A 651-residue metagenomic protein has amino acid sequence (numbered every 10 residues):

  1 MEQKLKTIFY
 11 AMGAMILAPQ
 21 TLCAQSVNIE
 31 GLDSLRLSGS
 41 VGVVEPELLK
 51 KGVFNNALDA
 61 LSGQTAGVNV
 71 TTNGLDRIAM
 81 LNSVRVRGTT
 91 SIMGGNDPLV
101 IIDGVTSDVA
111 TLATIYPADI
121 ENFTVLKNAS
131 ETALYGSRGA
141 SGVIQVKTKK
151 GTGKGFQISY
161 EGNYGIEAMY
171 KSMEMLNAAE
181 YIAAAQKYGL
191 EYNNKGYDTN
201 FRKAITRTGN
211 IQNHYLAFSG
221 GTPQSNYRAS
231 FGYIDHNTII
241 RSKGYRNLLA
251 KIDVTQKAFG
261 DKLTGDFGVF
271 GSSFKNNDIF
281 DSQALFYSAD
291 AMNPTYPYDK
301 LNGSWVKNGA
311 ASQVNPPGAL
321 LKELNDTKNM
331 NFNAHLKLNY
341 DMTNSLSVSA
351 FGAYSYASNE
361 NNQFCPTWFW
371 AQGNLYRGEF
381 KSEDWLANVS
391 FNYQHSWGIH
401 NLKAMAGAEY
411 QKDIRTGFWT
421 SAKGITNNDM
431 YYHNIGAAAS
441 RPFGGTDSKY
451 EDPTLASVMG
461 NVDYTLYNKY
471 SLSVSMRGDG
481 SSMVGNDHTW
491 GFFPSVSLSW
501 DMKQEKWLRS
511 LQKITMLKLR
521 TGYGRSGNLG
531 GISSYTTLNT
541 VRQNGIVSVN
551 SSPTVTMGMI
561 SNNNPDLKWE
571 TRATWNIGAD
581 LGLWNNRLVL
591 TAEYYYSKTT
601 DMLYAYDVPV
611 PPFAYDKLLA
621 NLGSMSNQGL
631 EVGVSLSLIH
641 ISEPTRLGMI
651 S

Functional and structural regions predicted by a protein language model:
M1-A258, L263-F270, P317, N331-N333 (+1 more regions): Short, small/polar-rich motifs associated with maturation and membrane association, primarily at protein termini
A60, R85, Q145, S159 (+14 more regions): Outer-membrane beta-barrel architecture
V100, D299, Y464: Short aromatic-centered micro-motifs
I120, A250, A387, A456-V462 (+5 more regions): Extended, hydrophobic alpha-helical segments in both membrane/secreted and soluble proteins
T152-Y197, I239-R241, L249-N331, S349-A456 (+7 more regions): Surface-exposed loop/interface segments of Gram-negative outer-membrane beta-barrel transport/assembly proteins
G162, F231-N237, L472-S481, T521-Y523: Transmembrane beta-strand segments that form the barrel wall of outer-membrane beta-barrel proteins
F259-G260, T343, Y467: Residue-level recognition of beta-strand termini and adjacent short loop/turns
